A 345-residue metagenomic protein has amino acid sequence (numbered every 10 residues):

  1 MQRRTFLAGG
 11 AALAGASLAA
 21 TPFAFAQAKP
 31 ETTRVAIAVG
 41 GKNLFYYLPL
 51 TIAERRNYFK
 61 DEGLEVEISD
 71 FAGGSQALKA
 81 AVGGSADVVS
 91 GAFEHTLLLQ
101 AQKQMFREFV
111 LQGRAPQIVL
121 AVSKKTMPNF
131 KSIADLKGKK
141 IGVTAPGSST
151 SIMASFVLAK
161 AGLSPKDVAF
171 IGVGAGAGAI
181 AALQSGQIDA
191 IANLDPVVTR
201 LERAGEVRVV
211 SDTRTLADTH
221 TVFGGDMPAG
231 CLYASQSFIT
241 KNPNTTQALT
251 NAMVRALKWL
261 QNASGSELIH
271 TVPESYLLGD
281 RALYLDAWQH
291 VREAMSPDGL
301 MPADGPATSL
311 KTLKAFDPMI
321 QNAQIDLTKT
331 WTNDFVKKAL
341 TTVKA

Functional and structural regions predicted by a protein language model:
T5-A26: N-terminal export signals
A26-A175, S185, D189-D195, E206 (+1 more regions): Short, glycine-/small- and polar/acidic-enriched structural segments that line small-molecule recognition paths
D61, P128, S132, T215-G225 (+1 more regions): Short, solvent-exposed loop/beta-turn-alpha elements that line the ligand-binding surface or hinge of extracytoplasmic
K79, G83, L97, A134 (+10 more regions): Solvent-exposed, polar/charged alpha-helical surfaces in well-ordered, non-transmembrane soluble domains, broadly
G178-A181, S185-P273: Pocket-lining segment of extracytoplasmic ligand-binding domains
I239-I320: Secondary-structure end/capping motifs
L310-A345: Conserved C-terminal helix/tail region of periplasmic/extracytoplasmic solute-binding proteins
